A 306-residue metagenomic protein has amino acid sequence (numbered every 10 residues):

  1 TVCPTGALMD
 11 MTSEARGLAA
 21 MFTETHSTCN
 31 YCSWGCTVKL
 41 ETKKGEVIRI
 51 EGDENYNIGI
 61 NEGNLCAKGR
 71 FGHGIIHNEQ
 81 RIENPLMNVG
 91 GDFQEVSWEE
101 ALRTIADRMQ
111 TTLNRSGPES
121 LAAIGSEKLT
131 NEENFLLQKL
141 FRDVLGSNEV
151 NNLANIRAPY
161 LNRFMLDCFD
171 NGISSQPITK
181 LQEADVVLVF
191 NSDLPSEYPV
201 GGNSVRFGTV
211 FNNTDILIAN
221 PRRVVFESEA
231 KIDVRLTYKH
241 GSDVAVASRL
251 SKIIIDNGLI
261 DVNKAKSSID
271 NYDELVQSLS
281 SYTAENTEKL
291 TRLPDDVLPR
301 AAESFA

Functional and structural regions predicted by a protein language model:
T1-A15, G35-G45, C66: Iron-sulfur cluster-binding cysteine motifs and their immediate structural context in ferredoxin-like electron-transfer
L8, E14-S33, E83-A306: Cofactor-pocket helix-loop regions in the catalytic cores of large enzyme subunits
M11, L40, G74-H77, G258: Short amphipathic alpha-helical interaction/hinge segments
T23-N55: Catalytic and ligand-binding motifs that coordinate phosphates/metal ions in nucleic-acid-processing enzymes
K43-E83: Extended active-site and interfacial segments that coordinate phosphate-rich ligands in large catalytic machineries
